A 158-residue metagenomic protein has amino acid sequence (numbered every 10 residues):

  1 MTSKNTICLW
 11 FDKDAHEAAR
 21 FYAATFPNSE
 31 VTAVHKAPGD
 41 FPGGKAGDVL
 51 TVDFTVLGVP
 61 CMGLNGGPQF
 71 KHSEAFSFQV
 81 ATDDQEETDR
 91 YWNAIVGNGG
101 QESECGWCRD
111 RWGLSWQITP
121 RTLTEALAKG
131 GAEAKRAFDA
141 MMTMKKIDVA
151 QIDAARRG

Functional and structural regions predicted by a protein language model:
M1, G44-D48, T55-V56, F70-H72 (+1 more regions): Extracellular/periplasmic catalytic domains that process cell-envelope and extracellular macromolecules
T2-T6, S73-S77: Short, solvent-exposed beta-strand edge segments and adjacent coil->beta transition regions
K4, D48, Q101-S103: Short, small/polar residue-rich loop motifs at catalytic or cofactor-binding pockets
L9-G58: Core segments of cupin and vicinal oxygen chelate
F11, T25, V56-P60, K71-H72 (+3 more regions): Vicinal oxygen chelate
F41-G43, E74-F76, R157-G158: A charge-rich, low-complexity, intrinsically flexible signal that marks solvent-exposed coils, linkers, repeats
T122-A140: A short, polar/charged loop-to-alpha-helix boundary motif
A134-G158: Acidic/histidine-enriched, glycine/proline-rich intrinsically disordered or flexible terminal extensions
